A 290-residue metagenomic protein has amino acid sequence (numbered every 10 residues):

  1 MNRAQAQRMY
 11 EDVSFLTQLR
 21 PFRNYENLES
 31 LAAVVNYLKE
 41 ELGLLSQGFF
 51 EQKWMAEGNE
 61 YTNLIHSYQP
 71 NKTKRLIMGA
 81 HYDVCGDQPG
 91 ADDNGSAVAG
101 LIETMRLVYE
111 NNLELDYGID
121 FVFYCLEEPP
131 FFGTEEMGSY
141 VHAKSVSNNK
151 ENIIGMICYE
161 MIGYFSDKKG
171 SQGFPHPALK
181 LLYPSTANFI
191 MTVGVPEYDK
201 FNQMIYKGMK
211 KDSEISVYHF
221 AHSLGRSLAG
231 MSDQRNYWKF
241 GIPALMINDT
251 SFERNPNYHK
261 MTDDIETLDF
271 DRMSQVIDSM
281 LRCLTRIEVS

Functional and structural regions predicted by a protein language model:
M1-R3, R20-E29, Q52-W54, C85-N94 (+5 more regions): Second-shell loop/turn segments in exported
R3, D167-S290: Active-site-adjacent substrate-binding region of metalloamidase/peptidase-like peptide-processing proteins
R8-E11, F15, E29, A33 (+12 more regions): Extracytoplasmic/secreted proteins, especially bacterial periplasmic and envelope-associated proteins
R8-N71, Y218-F220: A non-catalytic alpha/beta surface segment that caps or lines the substrate-entry region of metallo-dependent hydrolase
D12-R23, F123-Y124, Y183-N188, H259-M261: Acidic/histidine-rich, surface-exposed loop or edge segments in extracytoplasmic proteins
M55-E57, P70-K72, Y82-G86, L126-P130 (+2 more regions): Solvent-exposed loop/turn segments at secondary-structure junctions within structured extracellular/periplasmic domains
I65, L76-G79, D120-F123, I154-Y159 (+1 more regions): Structural recognition of the beta-strand scaffold that forms the well-ordered cores of secreted hydrolase catalytic
C85-Q203, R226-A229: Acidic/histidine-rich catalytic neighborhood of metal-dependent amide-processing enzymes
